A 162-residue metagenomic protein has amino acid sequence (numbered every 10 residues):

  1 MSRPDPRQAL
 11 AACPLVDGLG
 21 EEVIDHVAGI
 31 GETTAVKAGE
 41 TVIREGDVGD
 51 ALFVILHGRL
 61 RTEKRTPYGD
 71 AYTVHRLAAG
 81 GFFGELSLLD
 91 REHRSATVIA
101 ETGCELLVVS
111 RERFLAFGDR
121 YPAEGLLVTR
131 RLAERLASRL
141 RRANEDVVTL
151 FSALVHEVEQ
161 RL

Functional and structural regions predicted by a protein language model:
M1-L162: Cytosolic regulatory regions built on CNB/CRP/Popeye-like sensor folds
